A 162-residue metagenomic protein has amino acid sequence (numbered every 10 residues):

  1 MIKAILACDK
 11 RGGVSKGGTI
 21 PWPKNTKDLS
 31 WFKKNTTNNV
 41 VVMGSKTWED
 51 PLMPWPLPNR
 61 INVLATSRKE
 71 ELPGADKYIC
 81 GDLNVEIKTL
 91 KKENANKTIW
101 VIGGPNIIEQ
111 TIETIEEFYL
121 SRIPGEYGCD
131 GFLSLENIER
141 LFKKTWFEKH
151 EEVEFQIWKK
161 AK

Functional and structural regions predicted by a protein language model:
M1-K162: Enzymes that bind and transform nitrogen-containing heteroaromatic metabolites
